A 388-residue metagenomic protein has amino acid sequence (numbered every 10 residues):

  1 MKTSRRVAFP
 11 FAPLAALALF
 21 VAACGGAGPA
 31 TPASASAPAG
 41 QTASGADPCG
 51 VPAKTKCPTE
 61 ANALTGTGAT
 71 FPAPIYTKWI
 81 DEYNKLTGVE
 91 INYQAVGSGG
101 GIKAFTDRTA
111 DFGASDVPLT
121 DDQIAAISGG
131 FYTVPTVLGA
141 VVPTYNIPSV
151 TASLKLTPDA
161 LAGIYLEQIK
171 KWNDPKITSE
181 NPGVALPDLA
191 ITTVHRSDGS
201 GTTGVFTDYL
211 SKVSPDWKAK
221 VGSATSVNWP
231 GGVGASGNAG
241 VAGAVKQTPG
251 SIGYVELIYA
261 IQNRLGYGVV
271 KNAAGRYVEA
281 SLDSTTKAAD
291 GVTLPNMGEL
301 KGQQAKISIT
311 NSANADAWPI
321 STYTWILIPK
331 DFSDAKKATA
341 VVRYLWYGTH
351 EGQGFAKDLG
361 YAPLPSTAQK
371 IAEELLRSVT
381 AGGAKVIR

Functional and structural regions predicted by a protein language model:
K2-L14: Bacterial N-terminal signal peptides that target proteins for export
A18-A23: C-terminal motif of bacterial Sec signal peptides marking the signal peptidase cleavage site
G25-R388: Flexible loop/hinge segments at secondary-structure junctions
